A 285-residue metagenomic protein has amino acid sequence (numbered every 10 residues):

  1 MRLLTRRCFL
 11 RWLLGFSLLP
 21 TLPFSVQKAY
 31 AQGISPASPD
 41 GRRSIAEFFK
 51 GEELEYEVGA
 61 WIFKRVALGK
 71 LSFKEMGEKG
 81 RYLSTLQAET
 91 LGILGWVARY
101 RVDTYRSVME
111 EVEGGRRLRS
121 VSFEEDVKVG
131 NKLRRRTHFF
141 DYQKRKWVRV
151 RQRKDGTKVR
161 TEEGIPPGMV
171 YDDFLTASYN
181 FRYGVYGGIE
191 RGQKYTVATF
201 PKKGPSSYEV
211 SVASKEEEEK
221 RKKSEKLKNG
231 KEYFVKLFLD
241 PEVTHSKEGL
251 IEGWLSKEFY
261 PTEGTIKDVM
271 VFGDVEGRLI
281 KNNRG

Functional and structural regions predicted by a protein language model:
M1-S17: N-terminal secretory signal peptides and thylakoid transit peptides that target proteins across membranes
L3-T5, P20-R43: C-terminal segment of N-terminal export signals and the immediately downstream linker at the start of the mature
F16-L19, V197: Generic N-terminal simple sequence motifs
L22-P23, G92, D173, S256: Alpha-helix initiation/capping motif
Q32-Y142, Y186-G285: Acidic, serine/threonine-rich low-complexity disordered tracts
D141-K202: Active-site/ligand-binding surface loops and adjacent short beta/alpha elements that line catalytic pockets across
